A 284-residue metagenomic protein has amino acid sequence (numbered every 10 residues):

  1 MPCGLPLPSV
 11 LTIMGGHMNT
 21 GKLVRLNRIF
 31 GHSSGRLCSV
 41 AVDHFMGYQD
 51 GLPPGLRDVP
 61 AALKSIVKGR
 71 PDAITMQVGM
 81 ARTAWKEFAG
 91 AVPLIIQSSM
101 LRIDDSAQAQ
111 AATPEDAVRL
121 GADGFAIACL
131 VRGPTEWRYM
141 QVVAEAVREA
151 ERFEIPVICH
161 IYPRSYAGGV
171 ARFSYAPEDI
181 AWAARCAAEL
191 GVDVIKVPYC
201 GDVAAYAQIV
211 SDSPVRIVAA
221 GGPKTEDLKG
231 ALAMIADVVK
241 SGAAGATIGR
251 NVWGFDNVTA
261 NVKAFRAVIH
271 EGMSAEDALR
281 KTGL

Functional and structural regions predicted by a protein language model:
V10-D43, R82-A91, K281-T282: N-terminal amphipathic alpha-helix/helix-capping segment at the start of soluble metabolic enzymes
S39, H44-M46, G51-I74, M80-A89 (+3 more regions): Alpha/beta enzyme core
A220-G221, I248: Thr-Gly-centered strand-to-loop micro-motif
V239, G254-L284: C-terminal helical cap(s) of enzyme catalytic domains, especially alpha/beta-barrels
A244-W253: Short acidic/histidine-rich active-site segments
